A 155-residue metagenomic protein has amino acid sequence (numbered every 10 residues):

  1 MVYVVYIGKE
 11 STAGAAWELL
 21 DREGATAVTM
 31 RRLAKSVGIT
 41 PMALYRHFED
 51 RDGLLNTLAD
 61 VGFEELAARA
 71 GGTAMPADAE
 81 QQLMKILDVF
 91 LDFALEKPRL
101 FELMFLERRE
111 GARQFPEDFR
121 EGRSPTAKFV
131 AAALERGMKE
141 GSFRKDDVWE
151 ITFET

Functional and structural regions predicted by a protein language model:
M1-Y6: Short, intrinsically disordered or compositionally biased N-terminal tails of bacterial proteins
G8-A16, L33, L58-L66, A70 (+1 more regions): Generic hydrophobic, amphipathic alpha-helix propensity
S11, A15, L19-G53, T57: Helix-turn-helix
G71-L100, W149-T152: Hydrophobic alpha-helical connector segments
L95-Q114: Amphipathic alpha-helical segments used for helix-helix packing
Q114-E140, W149-F153: Amphipathic alpha-helical packing segments from all-alpha helical-bundle domains
